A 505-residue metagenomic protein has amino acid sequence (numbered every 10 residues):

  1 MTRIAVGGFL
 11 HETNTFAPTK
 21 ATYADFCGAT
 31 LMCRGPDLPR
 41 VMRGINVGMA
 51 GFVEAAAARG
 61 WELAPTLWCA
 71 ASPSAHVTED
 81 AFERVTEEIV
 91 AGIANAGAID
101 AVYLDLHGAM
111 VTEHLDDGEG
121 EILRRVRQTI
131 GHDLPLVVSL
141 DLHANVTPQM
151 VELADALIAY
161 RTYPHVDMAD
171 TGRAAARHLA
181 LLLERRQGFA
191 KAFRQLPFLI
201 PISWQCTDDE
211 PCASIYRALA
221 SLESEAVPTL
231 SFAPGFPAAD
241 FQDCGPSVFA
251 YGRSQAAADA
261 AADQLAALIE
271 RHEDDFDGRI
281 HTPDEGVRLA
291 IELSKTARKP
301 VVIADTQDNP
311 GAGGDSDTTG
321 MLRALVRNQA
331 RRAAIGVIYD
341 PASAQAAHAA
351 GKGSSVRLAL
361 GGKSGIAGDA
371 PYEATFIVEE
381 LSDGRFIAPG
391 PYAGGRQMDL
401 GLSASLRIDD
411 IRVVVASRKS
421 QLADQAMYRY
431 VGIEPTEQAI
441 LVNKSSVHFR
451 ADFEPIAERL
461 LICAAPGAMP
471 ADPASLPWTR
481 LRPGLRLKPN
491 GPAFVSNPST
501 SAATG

Functional and structural regions predicted by a protein language model:
M1-A58: N-terminal amphipathic/basic leader segments beginning at the initiator methionine
M1-T2, A57-P65, A91-D100, V287-V301 (+1 more regions): Glycine-rich phosphate/diphosphate-binding loops that line cofactor/substrate pockets in enzymes
A5, F9-E12, F16, M32 (+6 more regions): Active-site histidine-anchored catalytic micro-motif
V53-A81, V85-I93: Low-complexity, highly charged intrinsically disordered N-terminal segments that act as targeting/localization
P65, E270, F386-G505: Extended hydrophobic packing segments that form well-structured cores
T86-G97, R429-I433: Short, well-structured alpha-helical segments in soluble
L183-A213: Internal, active-site/partner-interface "lid" segment
S203-D410, V414-R418: Hard-cation-handling environments
